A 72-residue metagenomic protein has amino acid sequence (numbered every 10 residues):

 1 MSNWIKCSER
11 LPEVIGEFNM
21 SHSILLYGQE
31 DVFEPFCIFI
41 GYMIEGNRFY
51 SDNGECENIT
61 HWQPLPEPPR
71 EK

Functional and structural regions predicted by a protein language model:
M1-K72: Secondary-structure transition motif
